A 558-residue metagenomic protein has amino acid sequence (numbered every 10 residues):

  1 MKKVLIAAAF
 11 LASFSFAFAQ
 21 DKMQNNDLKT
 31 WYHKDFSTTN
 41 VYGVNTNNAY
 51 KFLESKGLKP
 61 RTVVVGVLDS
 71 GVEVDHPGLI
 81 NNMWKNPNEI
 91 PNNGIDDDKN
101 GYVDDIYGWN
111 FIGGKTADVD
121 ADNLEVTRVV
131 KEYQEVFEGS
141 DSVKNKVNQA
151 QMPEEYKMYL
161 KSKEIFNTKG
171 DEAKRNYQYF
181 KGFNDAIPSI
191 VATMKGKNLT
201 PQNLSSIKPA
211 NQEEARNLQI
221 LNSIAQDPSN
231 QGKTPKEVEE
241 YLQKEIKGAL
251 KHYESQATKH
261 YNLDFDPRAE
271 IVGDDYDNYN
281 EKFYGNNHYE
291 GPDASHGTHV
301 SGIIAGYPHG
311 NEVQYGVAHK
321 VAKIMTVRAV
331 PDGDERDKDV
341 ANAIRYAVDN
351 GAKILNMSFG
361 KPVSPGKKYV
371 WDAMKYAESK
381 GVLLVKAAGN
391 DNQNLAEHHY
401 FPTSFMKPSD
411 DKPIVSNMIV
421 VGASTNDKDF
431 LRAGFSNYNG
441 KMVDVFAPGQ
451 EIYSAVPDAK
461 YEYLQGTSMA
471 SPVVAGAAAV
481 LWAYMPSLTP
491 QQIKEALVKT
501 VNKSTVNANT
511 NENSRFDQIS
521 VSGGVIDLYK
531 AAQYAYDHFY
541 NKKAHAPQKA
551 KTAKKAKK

Functional and structural regions predicted by a protein language model:
M1-K22: Bacterial Sec-dependent N-terminal signal peptides
A17-V41, Y536-K558: Sec-dependent signal peptide cleavage junction
D21-H33, D141-Y177, K181-N184, I344-K367 (+1 more regions): Short acidic, glycine-rich surface-loop motifs adjacent to enzyme active sites
Y50-K59, P292-A294, Y315-A318, E335-N356 (+3 more regions): Mature extracellular/periplasmic domains of secretome proteins
K51-V65, V72-R336, I414-N417, Y438-M442 (+1 more regions): Subtilisin-like serine protease catalytic core
D69, G389, G466: Active-site glycine-centered loops adjacent to acidic/histidine catalytic or metal-binding residues that shape
R268-E270, V382, T403-A483, S487: Extracellular S/T/G-rich loop segment that most often corresponds to the catalytic His/Ser-adjacent loop
V348-N350, I354-M357, K368, S416-V420 (+1 more regions): C-terminal subdomain of the subtilisin-like protease fold in secreted/lumenal serine endopeptidases
